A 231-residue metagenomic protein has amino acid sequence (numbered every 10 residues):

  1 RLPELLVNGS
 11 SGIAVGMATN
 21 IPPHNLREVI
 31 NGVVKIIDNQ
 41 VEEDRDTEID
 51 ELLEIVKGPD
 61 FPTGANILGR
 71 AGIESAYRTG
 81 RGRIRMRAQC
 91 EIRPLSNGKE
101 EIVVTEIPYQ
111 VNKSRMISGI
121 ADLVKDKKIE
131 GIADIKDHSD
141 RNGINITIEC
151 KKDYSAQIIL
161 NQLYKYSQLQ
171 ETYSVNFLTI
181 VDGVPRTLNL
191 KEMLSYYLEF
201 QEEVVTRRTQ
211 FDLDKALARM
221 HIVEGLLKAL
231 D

Functional and structural regions predicted by a protein language model:
R1-S11: Short, hydrophobic/aliphatic alpha-helical segments
S10-S11, M17-D231: C-terminal interaction appendages of subunits in large macromolecular complexes
